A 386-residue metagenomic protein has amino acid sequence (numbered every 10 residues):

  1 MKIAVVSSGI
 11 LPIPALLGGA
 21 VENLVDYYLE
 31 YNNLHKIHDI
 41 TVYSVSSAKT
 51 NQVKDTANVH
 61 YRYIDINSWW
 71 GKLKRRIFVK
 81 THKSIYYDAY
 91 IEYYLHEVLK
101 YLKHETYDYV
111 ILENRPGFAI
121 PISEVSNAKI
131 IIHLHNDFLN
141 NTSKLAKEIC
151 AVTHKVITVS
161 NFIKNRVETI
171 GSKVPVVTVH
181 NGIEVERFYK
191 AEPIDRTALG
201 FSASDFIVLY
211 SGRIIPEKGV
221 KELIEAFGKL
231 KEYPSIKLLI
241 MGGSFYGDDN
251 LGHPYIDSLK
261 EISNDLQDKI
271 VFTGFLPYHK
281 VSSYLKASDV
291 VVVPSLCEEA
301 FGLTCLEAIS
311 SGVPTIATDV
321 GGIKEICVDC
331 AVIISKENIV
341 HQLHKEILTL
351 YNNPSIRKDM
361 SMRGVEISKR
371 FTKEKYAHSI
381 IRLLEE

Functional and structural regions predicted by a protein language model:
E124, G252-L276: Nucleotide-activated donor-binding/catalytic signature segment of Leloir-type glycosyltransferases, i.e., the conserved
T142-L145, N165-E168, I183-A198: Acidic anion/phosphate-binding donor-loop and adjacent secondary structure in glycosyltransferase catalytic cores
I157, S202-K218, I224-F227, L239-M241: Conserved donor-binding/catalytic core segment of Leloir-type glycosyltransferases
K237-D257: Glycosyltransferase donor-sugar binding loop
F275-Y278, Y284-S288: Short alpha-helical donor nucleotide-sugar binding micro-motif in glycosyltransferases
K286-A300: Acidic donor-binding loop of glycosyltransferase active sites
P314-A317: Short hydrophobic beta-strand element within catalytic cores of glycosyltransferases and related nucleotide-activated
D329-V340, T349-P354: Conserved acidic donor-binding segment of nucleotide-sugar-dependent glycosyltransferases
